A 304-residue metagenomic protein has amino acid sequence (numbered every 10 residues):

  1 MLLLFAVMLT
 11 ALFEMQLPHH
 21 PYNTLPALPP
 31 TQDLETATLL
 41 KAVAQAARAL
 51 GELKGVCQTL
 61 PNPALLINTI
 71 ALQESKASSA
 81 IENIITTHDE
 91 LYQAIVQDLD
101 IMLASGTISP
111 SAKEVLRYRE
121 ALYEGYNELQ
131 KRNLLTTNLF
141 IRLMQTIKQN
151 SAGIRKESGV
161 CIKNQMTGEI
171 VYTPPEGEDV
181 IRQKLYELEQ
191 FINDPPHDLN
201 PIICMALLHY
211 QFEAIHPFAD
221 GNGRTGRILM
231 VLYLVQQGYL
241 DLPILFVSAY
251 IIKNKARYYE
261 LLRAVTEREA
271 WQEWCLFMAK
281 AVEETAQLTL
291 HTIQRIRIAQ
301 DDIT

Functional and structural regions predicted by a protein language model:
M1-T304: FIC/Doc superfamily catalytic core
